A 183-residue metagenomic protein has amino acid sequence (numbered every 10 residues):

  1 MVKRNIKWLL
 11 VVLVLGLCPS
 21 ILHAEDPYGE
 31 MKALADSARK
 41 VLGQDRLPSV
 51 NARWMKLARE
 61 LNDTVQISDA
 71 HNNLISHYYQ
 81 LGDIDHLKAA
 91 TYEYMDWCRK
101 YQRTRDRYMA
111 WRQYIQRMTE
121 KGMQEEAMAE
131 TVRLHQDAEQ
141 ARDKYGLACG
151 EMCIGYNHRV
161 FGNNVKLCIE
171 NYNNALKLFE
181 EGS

Functional and structural regions predicted by a protein language model:
M1, L15-G16, D143: Low-complexity, intrinsically disordered short segments enriched for Gly/Pro and polybasic residues
M1-L10: Bacterial N-terminal signal peptides that target proteins for export
L9-S20: Bacterial N-terminal signal peptides
H23-S183: A "functional boundary" signal
